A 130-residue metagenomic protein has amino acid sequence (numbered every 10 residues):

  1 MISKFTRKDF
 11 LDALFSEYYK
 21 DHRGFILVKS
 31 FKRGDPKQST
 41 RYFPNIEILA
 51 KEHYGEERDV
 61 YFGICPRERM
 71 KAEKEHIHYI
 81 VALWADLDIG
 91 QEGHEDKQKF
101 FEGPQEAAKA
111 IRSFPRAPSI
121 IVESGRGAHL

Functional and structural regions predicted by a protein language model:
M1-A82, G90-Q98: DNA replication initiation on ssDNA origins
A50-Y54, A108-S113: Short, solvent-exposed secondary-structure boundary motifs
P66-M70, G103-A108, P115: Short acidic (Asp/Glu) patches
H78, A82-A85, K109-L130: Histidine-centered divalent-metal-coordination microenvironment in nucleic-acid enzymes
Q91-I111: A short, contiguous, amphipathic alpha-helix enriched in charged residues
